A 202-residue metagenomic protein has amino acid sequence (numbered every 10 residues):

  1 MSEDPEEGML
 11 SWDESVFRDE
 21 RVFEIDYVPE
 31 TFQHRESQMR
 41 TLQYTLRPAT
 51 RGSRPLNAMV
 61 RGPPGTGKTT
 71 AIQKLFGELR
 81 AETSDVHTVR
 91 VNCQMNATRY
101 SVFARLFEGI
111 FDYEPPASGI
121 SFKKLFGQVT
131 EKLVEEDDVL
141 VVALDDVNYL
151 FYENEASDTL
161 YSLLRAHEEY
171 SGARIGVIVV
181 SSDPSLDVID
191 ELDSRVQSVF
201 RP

Functional and structural regions predicted by a protein language model:
M1-L56: A short, basic N-terminal segment
S2, W12-S15, E24, I72 (+2 more regions): Mid-core helix/loop region of P-loop NTP-binding domains shared across ATPases and GTPases
T31-R35, G65, N96: Amphipathic alpha-helical protein-protein interaction segments
Y44, G77, A81, E108 (+1 more regions): Short, well-ordered alpha-helices that flank and scaffold nucleotide-derived cofactor binding pockets
G52-N57, S118-F122: Short helix/loop segment immediately N-terminal to the Walker
S53-K74: Walker A/P-loop nucleotide-binding motif
S53-P55, V86, G172-I175: Short secondary-structure junction motifs
N57-M59, A81-M95: Conserved catalytic segments around the Walker B and adjacent sensor/switch elements of P-loop NTPase domains
